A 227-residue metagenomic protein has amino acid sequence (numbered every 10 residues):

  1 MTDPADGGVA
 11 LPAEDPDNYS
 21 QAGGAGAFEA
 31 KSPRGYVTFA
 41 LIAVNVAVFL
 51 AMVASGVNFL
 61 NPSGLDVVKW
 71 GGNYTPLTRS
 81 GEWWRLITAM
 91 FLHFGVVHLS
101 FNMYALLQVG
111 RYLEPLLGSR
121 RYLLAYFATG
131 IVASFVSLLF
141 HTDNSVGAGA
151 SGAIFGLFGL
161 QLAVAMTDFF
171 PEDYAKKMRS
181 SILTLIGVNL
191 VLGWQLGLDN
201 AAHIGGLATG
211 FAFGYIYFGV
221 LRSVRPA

Functional and structural regions predicted by a protein language model:
T2-A227: A detector for small-residue-rich transmembrane helices and their helix-helix packing motifs
